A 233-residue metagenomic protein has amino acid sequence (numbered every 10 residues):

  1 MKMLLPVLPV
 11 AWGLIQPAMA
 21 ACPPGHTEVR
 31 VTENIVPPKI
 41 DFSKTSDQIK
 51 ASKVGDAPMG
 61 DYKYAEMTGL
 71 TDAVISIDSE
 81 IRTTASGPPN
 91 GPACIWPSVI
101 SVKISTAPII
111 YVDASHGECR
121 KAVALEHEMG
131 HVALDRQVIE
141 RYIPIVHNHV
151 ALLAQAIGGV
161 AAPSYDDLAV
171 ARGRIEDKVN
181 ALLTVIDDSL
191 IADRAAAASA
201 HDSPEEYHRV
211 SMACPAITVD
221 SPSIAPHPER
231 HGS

Functional and structural regions predicted by a protein language model:
L5-Q16: Bacterial N-terminal signal peptides
A18-A21: Boundary at the C-terminal end of the N-terminal hydrophobic targeting segment
G25, R30-I40, K44-I100, I110-V112 (+1 more regions): Metalloprotease/metallohydrolase-associated module, dominated by Zn2+-dependent proteases
P97-P108, E128-H131: Aromatic-patch recognition
E118-V123, V132: Active-site alpha-helix of zinc metalloproteases
M129-H147: Catalytic Zn2+-binding segment of zinc metalloproteases
